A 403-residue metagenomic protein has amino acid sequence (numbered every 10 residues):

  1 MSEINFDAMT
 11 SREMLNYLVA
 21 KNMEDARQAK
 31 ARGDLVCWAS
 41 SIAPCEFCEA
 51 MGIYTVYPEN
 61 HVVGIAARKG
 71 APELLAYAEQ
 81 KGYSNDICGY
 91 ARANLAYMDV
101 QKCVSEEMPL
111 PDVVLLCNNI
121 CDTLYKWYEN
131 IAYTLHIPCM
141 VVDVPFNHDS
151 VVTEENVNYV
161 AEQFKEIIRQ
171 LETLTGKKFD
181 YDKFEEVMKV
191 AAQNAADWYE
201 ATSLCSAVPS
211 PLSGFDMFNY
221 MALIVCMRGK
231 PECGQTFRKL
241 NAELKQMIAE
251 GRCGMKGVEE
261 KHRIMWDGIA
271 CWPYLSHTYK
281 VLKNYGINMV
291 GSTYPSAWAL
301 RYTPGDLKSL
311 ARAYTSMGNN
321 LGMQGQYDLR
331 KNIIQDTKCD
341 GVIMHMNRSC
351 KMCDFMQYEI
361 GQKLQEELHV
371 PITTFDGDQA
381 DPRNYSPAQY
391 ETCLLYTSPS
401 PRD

Functional and structural regions predicted by a protein language model:
S2-D7, E73-A96, C226-G234, W298-G325: Acidic/glycine-enriched edge-of-secondary-structure segments
S2-L35, A161, K165-Y294, L300 (+1 more regions): A charged, amphipathic alpha-helical module
I42-I87, R92-L95, D99-C103, W127-Y128: An N-terminal, globular interaction/scaffold subdomain
M51-A76, I269-L329: Redox- and metal-dependent alpha/beta enzyme cores, enriched for Fe-S-associated oxidoreductases and cofactor-handling
Q101-C103, L321-K338, F355-E359: A short, acidic, amphipathic alpha-helical segment used as a generic capping/interface helix at domain edges
M108-T173, F179-Y181, E186, Q193 (+1 more regions): Internal, well-ordered alpha/beta segment that forms a basic, Gly-enriched binding/recognition surface
H369-Y385: Short, flexible loop segments at boundaries between secondary-structure elements
Y396-D403: Conserved small/polar residues in nucleotide/adenosyl-binding loops
